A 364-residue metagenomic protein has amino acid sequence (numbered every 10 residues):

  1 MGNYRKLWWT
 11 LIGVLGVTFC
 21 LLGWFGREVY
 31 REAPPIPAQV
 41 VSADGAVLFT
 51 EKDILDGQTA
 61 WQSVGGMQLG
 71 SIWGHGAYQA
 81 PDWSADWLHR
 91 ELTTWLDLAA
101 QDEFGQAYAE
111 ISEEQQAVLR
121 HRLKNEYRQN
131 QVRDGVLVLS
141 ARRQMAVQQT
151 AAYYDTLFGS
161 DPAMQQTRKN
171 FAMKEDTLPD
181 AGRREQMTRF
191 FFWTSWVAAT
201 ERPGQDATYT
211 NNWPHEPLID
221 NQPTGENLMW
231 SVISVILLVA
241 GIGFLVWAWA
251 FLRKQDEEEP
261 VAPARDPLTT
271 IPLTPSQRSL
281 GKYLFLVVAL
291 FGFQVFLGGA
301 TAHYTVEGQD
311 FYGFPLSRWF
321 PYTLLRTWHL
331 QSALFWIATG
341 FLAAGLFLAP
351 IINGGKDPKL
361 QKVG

Functional and structural regions predicted by a protein language model:
M1-F49: Post-cleavage N-terminal segment of exported redox proteins
M1-L7, D220-E226, T269-L280: Short, Lys/Arg-rich N-terminal segment immediately upstream of the first membrane anchor
W8-R27, W61, L69, T210 (+4 more regions): Hydrophobic cores of alpha-helical transmembrane segments in multi-pass integral membrane proteins
R31-L228: Soluble extramembrane regions of membrane proteins in the secretory/endomembrane system
A33-P37, G299-P315: Interfacial/capping segments of alpha-helical transmembrane domains
V40-G45, D310-L324: Perimembrane loop-to-helix junctions flanking transmembrane segments
E51, Q62-G66, R265-P275, P315-P321: Short linear interaction motifs
Q255-L280, K356-L360: Membrane-interfacial, low-structure loops and terminal tails that flank and connect transmembrane helices in multi-pass
